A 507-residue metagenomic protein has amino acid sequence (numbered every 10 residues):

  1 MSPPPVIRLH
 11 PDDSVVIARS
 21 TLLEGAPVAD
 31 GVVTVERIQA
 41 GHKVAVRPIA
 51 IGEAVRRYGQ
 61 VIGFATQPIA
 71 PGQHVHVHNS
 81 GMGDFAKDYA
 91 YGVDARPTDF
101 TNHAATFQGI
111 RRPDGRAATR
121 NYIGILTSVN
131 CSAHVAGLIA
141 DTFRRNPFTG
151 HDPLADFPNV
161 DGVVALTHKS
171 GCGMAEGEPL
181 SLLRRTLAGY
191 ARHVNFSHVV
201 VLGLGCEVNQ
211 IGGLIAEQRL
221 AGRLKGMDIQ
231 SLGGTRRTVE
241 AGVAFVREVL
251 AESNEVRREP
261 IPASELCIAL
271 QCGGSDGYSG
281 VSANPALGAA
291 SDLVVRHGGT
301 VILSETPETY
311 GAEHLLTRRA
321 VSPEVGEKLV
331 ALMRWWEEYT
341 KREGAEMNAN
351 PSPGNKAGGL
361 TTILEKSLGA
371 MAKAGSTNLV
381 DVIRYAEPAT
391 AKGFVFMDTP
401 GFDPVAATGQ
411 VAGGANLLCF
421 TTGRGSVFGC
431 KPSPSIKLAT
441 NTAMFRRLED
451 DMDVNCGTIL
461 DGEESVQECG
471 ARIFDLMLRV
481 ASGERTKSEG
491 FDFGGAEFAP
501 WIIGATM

Functional and structural regions predicted by a protein language model:
M1-L417, S426-F428, P432-M507: Metallocofactor- and cofactor-centric catalytic cores in central/energy metabolism, strongly enriched
T422: Short secondary-structure boundary segments
